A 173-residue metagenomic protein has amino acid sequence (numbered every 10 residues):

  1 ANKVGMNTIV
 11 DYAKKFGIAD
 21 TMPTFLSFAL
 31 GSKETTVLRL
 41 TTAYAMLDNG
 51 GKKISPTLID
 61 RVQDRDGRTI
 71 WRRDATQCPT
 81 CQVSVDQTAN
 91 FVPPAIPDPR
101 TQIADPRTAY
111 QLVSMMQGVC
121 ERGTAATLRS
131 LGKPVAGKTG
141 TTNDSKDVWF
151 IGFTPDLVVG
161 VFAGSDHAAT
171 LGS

Functional and structural regions predicted by a protein language model:
A1-N2: Beta-lactamase-like hydrolase cores
G5-T42: Mid-domain, small-residue-enriched loop/turn segments at the edges of structured enzyme/sensor domains
E34-S173: A penicillin-recognizing enzyme superfamily signal
